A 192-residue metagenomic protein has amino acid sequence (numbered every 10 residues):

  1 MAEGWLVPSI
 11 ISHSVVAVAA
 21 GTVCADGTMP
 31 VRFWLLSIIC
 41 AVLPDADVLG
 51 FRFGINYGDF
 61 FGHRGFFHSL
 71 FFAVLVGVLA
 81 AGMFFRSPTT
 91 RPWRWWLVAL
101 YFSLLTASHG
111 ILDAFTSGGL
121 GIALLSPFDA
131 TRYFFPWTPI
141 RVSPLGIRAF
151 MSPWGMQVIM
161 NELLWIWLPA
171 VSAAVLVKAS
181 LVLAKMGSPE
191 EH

Functional and structural regions predicted by a protein language model:
M1-H192: N-terminal membrane-targeting hydrophobic helices
